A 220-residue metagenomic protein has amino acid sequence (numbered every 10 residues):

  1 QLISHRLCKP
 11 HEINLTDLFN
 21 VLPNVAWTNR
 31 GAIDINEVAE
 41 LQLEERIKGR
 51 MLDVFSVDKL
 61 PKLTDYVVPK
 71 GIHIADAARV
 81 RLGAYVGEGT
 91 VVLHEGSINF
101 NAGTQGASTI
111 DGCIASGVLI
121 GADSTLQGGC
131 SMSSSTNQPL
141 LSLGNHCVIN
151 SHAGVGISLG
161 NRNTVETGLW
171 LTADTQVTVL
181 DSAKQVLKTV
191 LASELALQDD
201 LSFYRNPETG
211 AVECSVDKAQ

Functional and structural regions predicted by a protein language model:
Q1-D65, A192-Q220: Terminal amphipathic alpha-helical/low-complexity segments used for targeting or macromolecular assembly
Q1-I3, G96, V165: Generic structural signal marking isolated hydrophobic packing positions within regular secondary structure
P10-H11, A107, Q176: Secondary-structure transition/capping residues
N14-F19, L93, A107-T109: Short, surface-exposed recognition loops or helix-turn segments adjacent to catalytic cores
A39-H94, I98-G106: Glycine-rich adenosyl-nucleotide cofactor-binding module
A115, L119-A122, L126-Q220: Glycine-rich hexapeptide-repeat left-handed beta-helix
